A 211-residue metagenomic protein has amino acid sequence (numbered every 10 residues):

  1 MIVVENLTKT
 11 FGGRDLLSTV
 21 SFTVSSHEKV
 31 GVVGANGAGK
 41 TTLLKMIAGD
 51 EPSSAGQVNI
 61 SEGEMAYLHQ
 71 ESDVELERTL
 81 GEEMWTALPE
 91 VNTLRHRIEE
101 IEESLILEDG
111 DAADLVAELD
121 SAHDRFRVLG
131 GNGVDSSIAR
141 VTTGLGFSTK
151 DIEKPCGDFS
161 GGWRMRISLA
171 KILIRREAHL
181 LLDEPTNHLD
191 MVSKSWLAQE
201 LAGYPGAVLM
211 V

Functional and structural regions predicted by a protein language model:
M1-V211: ABC ATP-binding cassette signature C-motif
